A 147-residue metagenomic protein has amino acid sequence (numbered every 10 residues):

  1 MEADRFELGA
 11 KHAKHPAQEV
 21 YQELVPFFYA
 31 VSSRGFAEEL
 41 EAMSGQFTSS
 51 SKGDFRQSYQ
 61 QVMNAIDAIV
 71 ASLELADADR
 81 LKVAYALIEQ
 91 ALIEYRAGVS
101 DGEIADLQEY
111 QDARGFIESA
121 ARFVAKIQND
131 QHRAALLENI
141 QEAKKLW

Functional and structural regions predicted by a protein language model:
M1-W147: Mature extracytoplasmic or organellar-lumen-exposed domains after removal of signal/transit peptides
